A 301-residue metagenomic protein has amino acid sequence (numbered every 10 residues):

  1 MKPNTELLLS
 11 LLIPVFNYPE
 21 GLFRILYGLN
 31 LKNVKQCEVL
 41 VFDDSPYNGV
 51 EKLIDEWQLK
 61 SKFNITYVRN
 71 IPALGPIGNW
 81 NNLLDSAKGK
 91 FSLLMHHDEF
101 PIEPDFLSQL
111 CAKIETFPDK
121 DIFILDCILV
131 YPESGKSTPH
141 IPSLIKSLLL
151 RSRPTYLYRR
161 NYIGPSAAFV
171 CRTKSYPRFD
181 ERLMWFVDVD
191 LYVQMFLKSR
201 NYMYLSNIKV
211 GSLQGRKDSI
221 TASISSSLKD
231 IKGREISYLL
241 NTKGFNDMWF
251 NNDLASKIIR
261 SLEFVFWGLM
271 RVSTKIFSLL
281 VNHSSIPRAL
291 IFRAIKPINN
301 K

Functional and structural regions predicted by a protein language model:
Y18-L31: Short, well-formed alpha-helical segments that are part of the catalytic scaffolds of diverse glycosyltransferases
Q36-S45, V68-N70: Short beta-strand/loop segment that forms part of the nucleotide-sugar
D43-K52, F100: A conserved acidic beta->alpha catalytic loop
N70-A87: Glycine-rich, basic loop-to-helix element that forms the pyrophosphate-binding segment of sugar-nucleotide handling
S92: Short aromatic/hydrophobic "clamp" motif used to bind/position activated sugar donors
D105-T138: Conserved donor NDP-sugar-binding/catalytic core segment of glycosyltransferases
L125, I145-S225: Conserved nucleotide-sugar donor-binding catalytic segment
I208-R216, I220-W249: Catalytic core of nucleotide-sugar-dependent glycosyltransferases
